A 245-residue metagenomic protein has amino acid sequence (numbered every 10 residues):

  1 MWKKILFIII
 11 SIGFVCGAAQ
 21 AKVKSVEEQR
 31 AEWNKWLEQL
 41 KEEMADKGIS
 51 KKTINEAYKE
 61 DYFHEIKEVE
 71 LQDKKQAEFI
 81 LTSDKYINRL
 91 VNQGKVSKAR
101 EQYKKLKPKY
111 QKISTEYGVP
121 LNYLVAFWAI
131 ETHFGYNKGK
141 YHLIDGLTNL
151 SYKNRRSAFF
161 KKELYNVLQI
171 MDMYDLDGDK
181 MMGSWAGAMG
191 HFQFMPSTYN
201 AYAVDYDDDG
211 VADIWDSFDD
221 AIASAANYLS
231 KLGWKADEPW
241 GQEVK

Functional and structural regions predicted by a protein language model:
M1-L6, G17-K161, Q169-M182, S197-K245: Cell-wall glycan-active module
I10, F14-V15: Hydrophobic core
N166: Short, conserved active-site entrance elements at the starts or edges of catalytic domains
A186: Surface-exposed loop and adjacent secondary-structure segments within mature catalytic domains
Q193: Functionally critical loop-and-helix segments that line ligand-binding/catalytic clefts of soluble enzyme domains
